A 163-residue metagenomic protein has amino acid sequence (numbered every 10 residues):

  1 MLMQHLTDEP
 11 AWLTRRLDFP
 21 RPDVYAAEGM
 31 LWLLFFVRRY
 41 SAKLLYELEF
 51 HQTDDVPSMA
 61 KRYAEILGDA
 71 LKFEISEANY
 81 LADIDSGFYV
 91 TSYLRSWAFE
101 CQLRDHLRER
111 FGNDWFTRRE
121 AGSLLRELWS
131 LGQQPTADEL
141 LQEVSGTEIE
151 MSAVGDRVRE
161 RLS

Functional and structural regions predicted by a protein language model:
M1-D18, A26-A27, L31: Conserved catalytic alpha/beta cores of large enzymes that bind or transform nucleotide phosphates and polynucleotides
L2, L6, R21-V24, F36-Y40 (+1 more regions): C-terminal, non-catalytic "cap/extension" segments appended to globular domains
